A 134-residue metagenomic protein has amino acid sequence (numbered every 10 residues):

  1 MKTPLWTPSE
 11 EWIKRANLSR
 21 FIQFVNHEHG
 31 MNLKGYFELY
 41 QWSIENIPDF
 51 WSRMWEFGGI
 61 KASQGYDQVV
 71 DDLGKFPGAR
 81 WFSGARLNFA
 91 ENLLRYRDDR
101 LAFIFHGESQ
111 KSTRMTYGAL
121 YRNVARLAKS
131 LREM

Functional and structural regions predicted by a protein language model:
M1-N17, F21: Charged, compositionally biased N-terminal leader segments and the immediate start of the first structured element
T3, L33-E38, N46-I47: Extended, hydrophobic beta-loop-alpha segments that form or line the acyl/peptidyl-thioester binding and transfer paths
N17-H27, A125: Conserved, charged catalytic cores of large soluble enzymes
V25-N32, A90-A119: AMP-dependent adenylate-forming
E38-W42, F103-M134: Conserved AMP-binding/adenylate-forming core of the ANL superfamily
L39, N46-F50, M54, A90 (+2 more regions): Alpha-helical packing segments of well-folded alpha/beta enzyme cores
I44, S52-Y66, S83-I104: A short N-terminal helical cap/helix-turn-helix that marks the beginning of AMP-binding/adenylate-forming
